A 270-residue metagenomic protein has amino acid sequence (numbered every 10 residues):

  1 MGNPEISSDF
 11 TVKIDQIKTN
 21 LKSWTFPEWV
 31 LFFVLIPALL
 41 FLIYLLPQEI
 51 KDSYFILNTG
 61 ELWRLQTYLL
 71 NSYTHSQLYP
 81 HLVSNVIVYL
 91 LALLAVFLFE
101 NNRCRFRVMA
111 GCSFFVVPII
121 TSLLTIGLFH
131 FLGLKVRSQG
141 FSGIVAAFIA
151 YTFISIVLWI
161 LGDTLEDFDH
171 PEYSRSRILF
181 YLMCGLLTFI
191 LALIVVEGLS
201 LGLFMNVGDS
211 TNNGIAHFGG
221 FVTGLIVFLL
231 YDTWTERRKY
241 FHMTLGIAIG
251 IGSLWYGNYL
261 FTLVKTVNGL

Functional and structural regions predicted by a protein language model:
G2-L270: A detector for small-residue-rich transmembrane helices and their helix-helix packing motifs
